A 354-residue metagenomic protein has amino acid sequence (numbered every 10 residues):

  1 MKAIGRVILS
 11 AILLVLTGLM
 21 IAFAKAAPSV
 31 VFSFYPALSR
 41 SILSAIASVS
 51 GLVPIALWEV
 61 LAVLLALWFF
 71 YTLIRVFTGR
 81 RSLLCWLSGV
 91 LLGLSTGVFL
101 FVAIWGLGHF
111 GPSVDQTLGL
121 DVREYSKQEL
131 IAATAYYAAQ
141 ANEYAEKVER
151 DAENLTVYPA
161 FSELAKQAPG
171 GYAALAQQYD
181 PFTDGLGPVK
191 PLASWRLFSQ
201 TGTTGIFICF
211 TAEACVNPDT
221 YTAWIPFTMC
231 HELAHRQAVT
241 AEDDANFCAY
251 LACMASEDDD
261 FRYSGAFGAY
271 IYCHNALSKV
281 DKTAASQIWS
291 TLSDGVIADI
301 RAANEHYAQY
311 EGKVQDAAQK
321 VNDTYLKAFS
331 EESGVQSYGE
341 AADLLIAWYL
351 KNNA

Functional and structural regions predicted by a protein language model:
M1-I12: N-terminal membrane topogenic signal
L14-R75: Membrane-embedded alpha-helical segments of integral membrane proteins
P54, I225-N246, Y250-L251: Active-site recognition of the HExxH zinc-binding catalytic motif
L67-I74, R80-Q116: Transmembrane alpha-helices and immediately adjacent membrane-cytoplasm interface residues in multi-pass integral
G108-Q177: Membrane-interface segments at or immediately adjacent to transmembrane helices that form the boundary between
Q128-A133, T240-A285: Post-HExxH zinc-binding segment in Zn-dependent metallohydrolases
A152-P218, T222: Auxiliary, metal-adjacent structural segments of Zn-dependent hydrolase domains
D294-A354: Pan-zinc metallopeptidase signature
